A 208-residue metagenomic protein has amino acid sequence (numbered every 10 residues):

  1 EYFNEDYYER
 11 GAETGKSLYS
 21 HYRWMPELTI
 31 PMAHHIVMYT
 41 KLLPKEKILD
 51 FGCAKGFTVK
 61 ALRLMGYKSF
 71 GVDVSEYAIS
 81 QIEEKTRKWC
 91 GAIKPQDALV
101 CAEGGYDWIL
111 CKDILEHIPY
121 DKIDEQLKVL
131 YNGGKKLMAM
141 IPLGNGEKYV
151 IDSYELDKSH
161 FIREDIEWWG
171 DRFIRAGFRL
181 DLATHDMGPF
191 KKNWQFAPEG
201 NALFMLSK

Functional and structural regions predicted by a protein language model:
E1-L110, D121-L127, G144, L156-W168 (+1 more regions): Conserved N-terminal segment of class I S-adenosyl-L-methionine
Y67, K135, F178: Short phosphate-binding/catalytic loops that engage adenosine nucleotides
K112-H117: Short catalytic micro-motifs in class I SAM-dependent methyltransferases
L130: Class I S-adenosylmethionine-dependent transferase superfamily signal
G134-G144: Conserved beta-strand signature within the Rossmann-like core of class I S-adenosyl-L-methionine
L137, S153-Y154: Class I S-adenosyl-L-methionine
E147-S153: A short acidic, helix-capping loop that chelates divalent metal ions and anchors anionic groups
I166-G177: Phosphate/nucleotide-binding beta-alpha loop and adjacent structural elements of enzyme active sites
